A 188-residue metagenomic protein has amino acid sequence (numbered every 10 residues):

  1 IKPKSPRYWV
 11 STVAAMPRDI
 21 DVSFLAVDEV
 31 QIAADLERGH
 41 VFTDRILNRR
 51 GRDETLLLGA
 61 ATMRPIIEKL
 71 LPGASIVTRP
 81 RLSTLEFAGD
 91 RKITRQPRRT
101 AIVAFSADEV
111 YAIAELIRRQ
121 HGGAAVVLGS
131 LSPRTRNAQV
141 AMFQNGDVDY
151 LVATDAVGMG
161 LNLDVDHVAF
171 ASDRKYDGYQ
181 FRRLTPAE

Functional and structural regions predicted by a protein language model:
I1-D21: Inter-Walker segment of RecA-like/P-loop motor cores
P6-Y8, D21-L25, G51-L58, R99 (+1 more regions): Loop/turn-to-beta-strand initiation segments
T12-V13, D28-V30, D155, S172: Walker B catalytic acidic pair
M16-D19, A33-L36, G160: Catalytic P-loop NTPase motifs of RecA-like helicase/translocase cores
F24, L36-T43, A61-R64, A107-A114 (+4 more regions): Amphipathic alpha-helical transducer elements in NTP-driven molecular machines
F24-V27, Q31-E86: Post-DEXD/H (motif II) to motif III coupling segment of the RecA-like Helicase ATP-binding lobe
T55-L58, R64, R95-Q120, A124-L128: Conserved strand-helix element at the start of the C-terminal RecA-like helicase core
Q120-G123, L128-P133, N137-E188: Conserved RecA-like helicase motor core of SF1/SF2 enzymes
